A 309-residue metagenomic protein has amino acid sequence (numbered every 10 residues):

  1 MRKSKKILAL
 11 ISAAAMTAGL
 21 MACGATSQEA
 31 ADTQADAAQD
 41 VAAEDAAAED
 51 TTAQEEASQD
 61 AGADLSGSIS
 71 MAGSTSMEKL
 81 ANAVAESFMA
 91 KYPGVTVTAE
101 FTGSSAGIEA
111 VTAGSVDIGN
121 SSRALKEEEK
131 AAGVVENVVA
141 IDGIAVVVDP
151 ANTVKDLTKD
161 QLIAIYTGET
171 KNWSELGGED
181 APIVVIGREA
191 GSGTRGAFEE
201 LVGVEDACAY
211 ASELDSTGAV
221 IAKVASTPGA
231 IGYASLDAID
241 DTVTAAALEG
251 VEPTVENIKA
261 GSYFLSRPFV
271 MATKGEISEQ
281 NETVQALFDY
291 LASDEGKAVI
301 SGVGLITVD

Functional and structural regions predicted by a protein language model:
M1-I11: Bacterial Sec-dependent N-terminal signal peptides
S12-T17: Hydrophobic helical h-region of N-terminal Sec-dependent signal peptides in bacterial secretory/periplasmic proteins
A18-A22: C-terminal motif of bacterial Sec signal peptides marking the signal peptidase cleavage site
G24-A31, A47-D309: Exported/periplasmic ABC-transporter solute-binding proteins
D36-E44: Short extracytoplasmic/periplasmic juxtamembrane "stem" segments immediately C-terminal to an N-terminal membrane anchor
